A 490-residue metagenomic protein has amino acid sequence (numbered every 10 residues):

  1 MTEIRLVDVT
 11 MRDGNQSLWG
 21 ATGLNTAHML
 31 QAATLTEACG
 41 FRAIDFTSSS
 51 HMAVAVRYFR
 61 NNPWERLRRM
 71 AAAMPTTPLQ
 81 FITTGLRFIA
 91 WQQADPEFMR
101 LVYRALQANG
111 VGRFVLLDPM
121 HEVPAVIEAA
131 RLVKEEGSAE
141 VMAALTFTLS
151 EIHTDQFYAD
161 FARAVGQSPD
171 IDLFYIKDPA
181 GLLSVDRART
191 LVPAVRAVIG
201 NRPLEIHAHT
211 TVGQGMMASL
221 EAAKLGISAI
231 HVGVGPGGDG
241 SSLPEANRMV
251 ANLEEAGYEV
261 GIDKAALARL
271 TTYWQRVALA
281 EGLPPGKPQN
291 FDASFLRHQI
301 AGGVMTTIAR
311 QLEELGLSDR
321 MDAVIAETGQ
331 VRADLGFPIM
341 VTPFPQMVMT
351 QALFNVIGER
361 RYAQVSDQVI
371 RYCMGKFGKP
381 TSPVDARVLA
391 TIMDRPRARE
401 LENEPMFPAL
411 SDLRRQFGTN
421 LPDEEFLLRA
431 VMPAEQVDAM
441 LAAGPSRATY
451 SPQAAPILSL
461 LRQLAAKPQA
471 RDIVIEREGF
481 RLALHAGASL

Functional and structural regions predicted by a protein language model:
M1-T22, M74-W91, S138-L149, P193-P203: N-terminal small/glycine-rich loop or linker at the start of catalytic domains across soluble metabolic enzymes
L6, G14, T36, L116 (+4 more regions): Conserved, mostly hydrophobic/aromatic
T34, A43, T47-R163, A180-S184: Active-site beta->alpha loop and helix N-cap motifs at the rims of alpha/beta catalytic domains
E37-A38, A43-V54, P288-F295, Q299 (+1 more regions): Terminal or standalone catalytic/regulatory effector modules within metabolic enzymes and repeat proteins
L67-P75, I127-G137, R189-G200, V250 (+2 more regions): Surface-exposed amphipathic alpha-helices with a cationic face
L116, D178, L225-P244: Glycine-rich phosphate-binding active-site loops on the catalytic face of alpha/beta enzymes
H153-R163, V212-S228: Catalytic cores of alpha/beta
G238-G261: C-terminal helical cap(s) of enzyme catalytic domains, especially alpha/beta-barrels
